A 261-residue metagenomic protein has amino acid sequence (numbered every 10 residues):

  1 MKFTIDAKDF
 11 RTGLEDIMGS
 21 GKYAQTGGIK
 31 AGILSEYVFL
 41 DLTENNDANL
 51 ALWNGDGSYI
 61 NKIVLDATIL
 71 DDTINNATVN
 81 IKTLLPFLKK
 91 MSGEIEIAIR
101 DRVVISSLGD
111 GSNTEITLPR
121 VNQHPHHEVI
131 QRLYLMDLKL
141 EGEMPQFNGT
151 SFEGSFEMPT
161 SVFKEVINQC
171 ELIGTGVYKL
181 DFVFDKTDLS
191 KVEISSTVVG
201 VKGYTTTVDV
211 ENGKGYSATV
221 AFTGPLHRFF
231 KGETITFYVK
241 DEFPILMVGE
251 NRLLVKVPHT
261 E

Functional and structural regions predicted by a protein language model:
M1-P125, Q146-E261: DNA polymerase processivity clamps
N122-M144: Long, charge-dense
